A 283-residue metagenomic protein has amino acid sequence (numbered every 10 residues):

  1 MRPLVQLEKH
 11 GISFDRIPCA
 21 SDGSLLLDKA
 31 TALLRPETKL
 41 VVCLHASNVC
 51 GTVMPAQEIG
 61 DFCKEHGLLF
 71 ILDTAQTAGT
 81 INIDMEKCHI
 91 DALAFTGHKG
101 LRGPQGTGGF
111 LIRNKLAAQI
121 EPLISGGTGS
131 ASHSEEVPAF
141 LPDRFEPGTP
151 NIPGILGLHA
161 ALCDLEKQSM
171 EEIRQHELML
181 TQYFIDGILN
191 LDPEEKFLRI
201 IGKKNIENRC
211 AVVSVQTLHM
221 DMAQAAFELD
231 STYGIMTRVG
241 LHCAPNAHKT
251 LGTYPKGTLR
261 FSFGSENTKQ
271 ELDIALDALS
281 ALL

Functional and structural regions predicted by a protein language model:
M1-L283: Pyridoxal 5′-phosphate
